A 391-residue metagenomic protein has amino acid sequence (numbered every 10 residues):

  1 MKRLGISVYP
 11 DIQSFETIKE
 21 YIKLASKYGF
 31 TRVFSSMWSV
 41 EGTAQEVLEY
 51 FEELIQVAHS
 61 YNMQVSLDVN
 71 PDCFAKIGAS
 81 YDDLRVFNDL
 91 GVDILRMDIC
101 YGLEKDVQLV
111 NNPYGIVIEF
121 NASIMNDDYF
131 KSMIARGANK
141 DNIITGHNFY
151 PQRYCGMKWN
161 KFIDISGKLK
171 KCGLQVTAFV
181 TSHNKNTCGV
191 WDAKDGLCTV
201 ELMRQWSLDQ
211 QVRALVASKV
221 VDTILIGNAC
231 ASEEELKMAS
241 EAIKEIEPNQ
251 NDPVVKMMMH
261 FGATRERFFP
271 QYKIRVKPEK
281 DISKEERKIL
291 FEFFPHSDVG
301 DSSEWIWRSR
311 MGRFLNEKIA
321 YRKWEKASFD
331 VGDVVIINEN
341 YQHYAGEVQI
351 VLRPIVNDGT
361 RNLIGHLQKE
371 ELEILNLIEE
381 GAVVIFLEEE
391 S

Functional and structural regions predicted by a protein language model:
M1-K19, L67-A79, K194-W206: Active-site mouth loops of central-metabolism enzymes
M1-L4, G29-T31, H59-V65, G91-D93 (+4 more regions): Short, well-ordered coil/turn segments that N-cap beta-strands
Q13-S26, K76-V86, Y129-K131, S207-A214: Short, acidic/polar
T17-V40, D89-I94: Catalytic domains of carbohydrate-active enzymes, especially glycoside hydrolases
R32-L54: Glycine-rich, proline-tolerant flexible connector loops at the mouths of alpha/beta enzymes
S36-W38, A44, D68-P71, V92-L103 (+2 more regions): Catalytic beta/alpha-barrel core
I124-V276: Catalytic alpha/beta core domains of metabolic enzymes, predominantly
T264-S391: C-terminal functional modules
